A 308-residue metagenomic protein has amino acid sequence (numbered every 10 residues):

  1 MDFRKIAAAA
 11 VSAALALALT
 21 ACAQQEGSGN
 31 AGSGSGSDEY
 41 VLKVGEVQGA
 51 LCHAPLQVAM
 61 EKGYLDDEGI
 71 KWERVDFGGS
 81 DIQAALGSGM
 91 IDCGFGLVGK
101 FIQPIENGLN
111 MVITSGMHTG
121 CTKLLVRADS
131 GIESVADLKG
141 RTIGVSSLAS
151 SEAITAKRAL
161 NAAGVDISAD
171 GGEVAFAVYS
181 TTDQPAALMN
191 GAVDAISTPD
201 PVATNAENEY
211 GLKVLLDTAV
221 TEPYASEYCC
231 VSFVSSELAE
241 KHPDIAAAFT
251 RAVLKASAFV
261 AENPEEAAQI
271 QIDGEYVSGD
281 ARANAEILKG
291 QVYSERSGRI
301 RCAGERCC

Functional and structural regions predicted by a protein language model:
D2-Q25: Secretory targeting and sorting signals
A21-S37: Bacterial lipoprotein signal-peptidase II cleavage site
G34-V178, D194-D200, V214-T218, S226: Short, glycine-/small- and polar/acidic-enriched structural segments that line small-molecule recognition paths
A50, F77, F95, S150-S151 (+5 more regions): Soluble non-cytosolic domains of exported or imported proteins
H53, Q57, Q83, G87 (+13 more regions): Extracytoplasmic/secreted envelope proteins and their assembly/folding machinery, especially bacterial periplasmic
D67, S168-D170, V220-A225, V292-G304: Short, solvent-exposed loop/beta-turn-alpha elements that line the ligand-binding surface or hinge of extracytoplasmic
L124-L125, V231-V234, L238-A239: Short glycine- and hydrophobic/aromatic-rich loop-to-beta-strand nucleating segment in the catalytic cores
E240-C308: Secondary-structure end/capping motifs
